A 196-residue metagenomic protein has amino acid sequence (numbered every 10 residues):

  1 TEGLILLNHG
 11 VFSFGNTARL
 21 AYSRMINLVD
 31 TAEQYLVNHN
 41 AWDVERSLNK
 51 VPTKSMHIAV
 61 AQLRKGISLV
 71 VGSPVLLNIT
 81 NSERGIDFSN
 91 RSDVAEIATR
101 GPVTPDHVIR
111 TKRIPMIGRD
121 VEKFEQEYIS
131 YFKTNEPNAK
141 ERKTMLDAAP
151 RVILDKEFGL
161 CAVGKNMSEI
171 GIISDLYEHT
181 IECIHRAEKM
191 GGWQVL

Functional and structural regions predicted by a protein language model:
T1-G3: Active-site histidine-anchored catalytic micro-motif
I5-V11, I109, F158: Histidine-centered catalytic micro-motifs
G10-F12, T17-L20: Short acidic/polar capping segments at secondary-structure boundaries
N16, S23-L196: Domain-length cofactor-binding catalytic modules of enzymes
